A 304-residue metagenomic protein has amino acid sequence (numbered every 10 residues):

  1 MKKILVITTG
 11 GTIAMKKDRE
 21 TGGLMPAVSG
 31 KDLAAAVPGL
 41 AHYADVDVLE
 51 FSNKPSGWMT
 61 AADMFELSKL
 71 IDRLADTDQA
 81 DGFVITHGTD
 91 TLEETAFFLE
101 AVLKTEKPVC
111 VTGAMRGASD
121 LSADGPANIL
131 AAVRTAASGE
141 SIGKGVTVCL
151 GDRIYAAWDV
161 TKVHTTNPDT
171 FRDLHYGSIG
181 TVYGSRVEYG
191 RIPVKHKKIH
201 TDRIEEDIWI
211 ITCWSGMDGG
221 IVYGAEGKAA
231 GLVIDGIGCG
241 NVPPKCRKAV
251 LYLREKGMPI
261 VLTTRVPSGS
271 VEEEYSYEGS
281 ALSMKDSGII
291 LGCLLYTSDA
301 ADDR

Functional and structural regions predicted by a protein language model:
M1-R73, K248, S268: ATP/NTP phosphate-donor binding region
I7-T8, S29, A36-V37, A156-C239: Accessory alpha-helical/coil subdomains and C-terminal extensions that flank or cap enzyme catalytic cores
E20-V28, T91, F97-V109, G125-A131 (+2 more regions): A glycine- and small-aliphatic-rich helix-loop capping segment at beta-alpha/alpha-beta transitions that lines
A80-L92, K228-C239: Short acidic, glycine-rich surface-loop motifs adjacent to enzyme active sites
I85-E106, V242-V250: Short Gly/Thr/Asp-enriched flexible loops that form oxyanion-binding sites at enzyme active sites
V111-V182: Internal gly/pro-rich beta-alpha loop/helix module that stabilizes soluble enzyme cofactors or their anionic handles
S215-L294: Catalytic cores of soluble, metal-dependent hydrolases
Y296-D303: Conserved small/polar residues in nucleotide/adenosyl-binding loops
